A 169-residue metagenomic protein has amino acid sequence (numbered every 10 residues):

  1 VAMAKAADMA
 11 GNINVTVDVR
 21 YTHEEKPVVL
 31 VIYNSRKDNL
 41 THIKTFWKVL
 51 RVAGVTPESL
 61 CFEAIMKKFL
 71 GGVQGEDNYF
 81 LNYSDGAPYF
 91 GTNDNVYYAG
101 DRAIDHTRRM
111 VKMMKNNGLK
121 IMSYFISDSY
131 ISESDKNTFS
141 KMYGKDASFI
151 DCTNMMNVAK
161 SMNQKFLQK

Functional and structural regions predicted by a protein language model:
V1-K169: Acidic, glycine-rich A-domain
